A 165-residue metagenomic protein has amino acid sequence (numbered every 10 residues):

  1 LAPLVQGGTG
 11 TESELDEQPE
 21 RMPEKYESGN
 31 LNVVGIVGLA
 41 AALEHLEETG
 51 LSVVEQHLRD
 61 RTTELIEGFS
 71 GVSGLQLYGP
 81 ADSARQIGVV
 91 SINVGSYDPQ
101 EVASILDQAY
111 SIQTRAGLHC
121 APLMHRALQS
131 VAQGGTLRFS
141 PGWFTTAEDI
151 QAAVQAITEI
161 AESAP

Functional and structural regions predicted by a protein language model:
L1-P165: Pyridoxal 5′-phosphate
